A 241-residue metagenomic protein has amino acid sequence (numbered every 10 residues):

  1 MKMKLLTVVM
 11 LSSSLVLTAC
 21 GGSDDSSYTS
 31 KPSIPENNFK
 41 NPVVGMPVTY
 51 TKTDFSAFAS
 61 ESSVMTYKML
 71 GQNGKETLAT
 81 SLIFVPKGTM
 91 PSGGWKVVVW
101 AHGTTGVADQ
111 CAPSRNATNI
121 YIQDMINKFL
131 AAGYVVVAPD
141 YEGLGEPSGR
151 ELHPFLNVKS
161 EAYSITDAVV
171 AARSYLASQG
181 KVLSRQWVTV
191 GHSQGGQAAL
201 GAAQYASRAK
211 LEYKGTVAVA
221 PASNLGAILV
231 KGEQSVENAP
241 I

Functional and structural regions predicted by a protein language model:
V16-A19: C-terminal motif of bacterial Sec signal peptides marking the signal peptidase cleavage site
G21-M90: Catalytic-loop region of hydrolases
Q72-T80, F84-G133: Short, surface-exposed "cap/lid" segments of acyl-processing enzymes
F155-S178: Alpha/beta-hydrolase active-site loop
G180-S193: Alpha/beta-hydrolase fold nucleophile elbow
G196-R208: Short glycine-enriched nucleophile-adjacent loop and the immediately C-terminal alpha-helix near the catalytic center
K210-P221: A conserved short beta-strand
V219-I241: Accessory cap/linker subdomain of secreted extracellular hydrolases
